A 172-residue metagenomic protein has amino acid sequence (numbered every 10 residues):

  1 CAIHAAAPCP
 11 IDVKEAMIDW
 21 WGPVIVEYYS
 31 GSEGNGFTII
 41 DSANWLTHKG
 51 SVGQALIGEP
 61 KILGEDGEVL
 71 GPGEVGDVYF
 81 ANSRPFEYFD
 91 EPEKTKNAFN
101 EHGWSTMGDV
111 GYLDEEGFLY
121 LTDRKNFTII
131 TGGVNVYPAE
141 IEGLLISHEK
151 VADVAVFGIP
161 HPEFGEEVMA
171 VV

Functional and structural regions predicted by a protein language model:
C1-H48, E59-K61, D66-E68, R84: Gly/Ser/Thr-rich phosphate-binding loop
E15, G50, E93, G143: Active-site phosphate/pyrophosphate- and oxyanion-stabilizing loops and adjacent acidic/basic residues in soluble
S30, D66-V69, Y79-N82, F86-E87 (+2 more regions): AMP-binding/adenylate-forming catalytic core of the ANL superfamily
K49-Q54, V69, A98-H102: Short Gly/Pro-enriched turn/cap motifs at secondary-structure boundaries
V75: Phosphate-recognition beta-domain surfaces
